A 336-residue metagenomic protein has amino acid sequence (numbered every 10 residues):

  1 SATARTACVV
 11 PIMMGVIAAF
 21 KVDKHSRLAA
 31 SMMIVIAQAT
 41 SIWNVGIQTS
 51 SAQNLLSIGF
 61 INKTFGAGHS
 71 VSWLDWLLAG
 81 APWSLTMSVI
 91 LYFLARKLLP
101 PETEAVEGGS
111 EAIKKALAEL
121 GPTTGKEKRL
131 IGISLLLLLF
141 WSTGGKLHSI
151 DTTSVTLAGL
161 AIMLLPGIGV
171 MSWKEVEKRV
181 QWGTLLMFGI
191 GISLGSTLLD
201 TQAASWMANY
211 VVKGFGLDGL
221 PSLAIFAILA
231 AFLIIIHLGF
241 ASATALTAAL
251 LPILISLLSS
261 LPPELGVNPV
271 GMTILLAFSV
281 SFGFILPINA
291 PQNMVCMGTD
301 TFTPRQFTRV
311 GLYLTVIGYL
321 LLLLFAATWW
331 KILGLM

Functional and structural regions predicted by a protein language model:
S1-I12, L217-E264, A277: Hydrophobic alpha-helical transmembrane segments of multi-pass integral membrane proteins, predominantly secondary
S1-P11, W43-Q53, H148-D151, T197-A204 (+2 more regions): Short helix-coil transition sites and intra-membrane helix breaks within transmembrane domains of multi-pass
A2, F20-P122, L147, A277-M336: Juxtamembrane and boundary regions of transmembrane helices in multi-pass small-molecule transporters and channels
A4-T6, S84, I150-L160, A203 (+3 more regions): Structural signature of hydrophobic alpha-helical transmembrane segments
V22-I34, G125-I131, Q181-L185, V212-A231 (+1 more regions): Membrane-interfacial loop-to-helix junctions in multi-pass transporters
A39-I42, P82-I90, K128-T143, V155-A158 (+9 more regions): Lipid-exposed faces of alpha-helical membrane segments in multi-pass integral membrane proteins
F93-P100, T123-K128, L136-E177: Flexible hinge motifs at transmembrane-helix junctions and intramembrane kinks/re-entrant loops in multi-pass membrane
T153, E175-A208, G219, L223-I235 (+1 more regions): Core transmembrane alpha-helical segments of multi-pass membrane transporters/permeases
